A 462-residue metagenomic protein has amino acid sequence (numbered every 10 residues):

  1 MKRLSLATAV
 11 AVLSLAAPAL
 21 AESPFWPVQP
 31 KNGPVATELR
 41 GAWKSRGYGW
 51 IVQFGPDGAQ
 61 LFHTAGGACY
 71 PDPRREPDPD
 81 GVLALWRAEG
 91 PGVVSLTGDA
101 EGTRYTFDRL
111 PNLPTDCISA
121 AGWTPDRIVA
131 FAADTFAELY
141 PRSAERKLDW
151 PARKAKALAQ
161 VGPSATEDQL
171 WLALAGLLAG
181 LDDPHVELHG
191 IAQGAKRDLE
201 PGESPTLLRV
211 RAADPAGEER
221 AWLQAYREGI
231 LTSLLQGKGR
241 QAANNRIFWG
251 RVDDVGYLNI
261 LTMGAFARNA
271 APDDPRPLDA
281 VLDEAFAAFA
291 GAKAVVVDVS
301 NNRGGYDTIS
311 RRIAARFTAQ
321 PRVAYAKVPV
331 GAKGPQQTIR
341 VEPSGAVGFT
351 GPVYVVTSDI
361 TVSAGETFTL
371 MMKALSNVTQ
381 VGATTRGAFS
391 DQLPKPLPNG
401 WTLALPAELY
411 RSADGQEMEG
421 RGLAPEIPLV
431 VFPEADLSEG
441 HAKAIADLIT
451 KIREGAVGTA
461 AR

Functional and structural regions predicted by a protein language model:
M1-A7: Bacterial N-terminal signal peptides that target proteins for export
A16-P18: N-terminal signal peptide c-region/cleavage motif recognized by signal peptidases
A21-V295, V299-Y325, P394-P396, K443 (+1 more regions): Flexible, low-complexity junctional segments that flank or bridge functional domains
W26-N32, G304-V356, I360, S390-L397 (+2 more regions): Gly/Ser/Thr-rich loop/hinge elements
G256-N259, V295-D298, P352-T357, T379-G382 (+1 more regions): Structural recognition of the beta-strand scaffold that forms the well-ordered cores of secreted hydrolase catalytic
L261, S300, I360, T384 (+1 more regions): Anionic group-transfer/hydrolysis microenvironments
S363, T367, K373-S376, G382-P398 (+3 more regions): C-terminal soluble interaction/assembly domains
E419-R462: Low-complexity, Gly/Ser/Thr/Pro-rich intrinsically disordered linker/tail segments
